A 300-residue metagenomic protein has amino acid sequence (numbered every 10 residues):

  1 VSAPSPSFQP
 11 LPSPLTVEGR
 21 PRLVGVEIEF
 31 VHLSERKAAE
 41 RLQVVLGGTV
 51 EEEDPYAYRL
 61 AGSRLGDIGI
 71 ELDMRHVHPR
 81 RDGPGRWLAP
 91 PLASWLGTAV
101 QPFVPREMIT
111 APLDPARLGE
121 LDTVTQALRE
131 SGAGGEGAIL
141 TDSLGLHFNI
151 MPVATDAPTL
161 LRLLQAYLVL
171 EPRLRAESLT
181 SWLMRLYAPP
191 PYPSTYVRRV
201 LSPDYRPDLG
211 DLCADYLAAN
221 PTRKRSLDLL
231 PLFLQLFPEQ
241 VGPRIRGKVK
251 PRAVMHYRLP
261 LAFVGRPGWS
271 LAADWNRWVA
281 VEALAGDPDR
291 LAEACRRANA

Functional and structural regions predicted by a protein language model:
V1-R106, P112-S131, A154-T155, T159-Q165 (+1 more regions): C-terminal accessory/tail domains of diverse enzymes
E130-I139: Active-site palm subdomain of RNA-directed nucleic acid polymerases
L140-H147: Short, conserved phosphate-binding/catalytic loop or strand-edge motifs used in phosphoryl-/nucleotidyl-transfer
N149-M151: Short loop/turn motifs enriched for small/polar and acidic residues
